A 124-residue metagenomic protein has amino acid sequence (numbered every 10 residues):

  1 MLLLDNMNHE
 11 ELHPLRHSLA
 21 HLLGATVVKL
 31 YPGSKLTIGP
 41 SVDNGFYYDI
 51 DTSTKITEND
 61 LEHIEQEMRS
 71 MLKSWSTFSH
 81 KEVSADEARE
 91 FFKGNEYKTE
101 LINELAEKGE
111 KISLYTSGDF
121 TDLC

Functional and structural regions predicted by a protein language model:
M1-P14, T26, K35-I38, Y47-C124: Auxiliary tRNA-acceptor-end handling modules of aminoacyl-tRNA synthetases
S18: TRNA-recognition modules of translation machinery and tRNA-sensing kinases, especially anticodon-binding
K29: Metal-associated gating/positioning segment near the N- to mid-region
P40-V42: Structural signature of FAD isoalloxazine-binding scaffolds in flavoprotein oxidoreductases
